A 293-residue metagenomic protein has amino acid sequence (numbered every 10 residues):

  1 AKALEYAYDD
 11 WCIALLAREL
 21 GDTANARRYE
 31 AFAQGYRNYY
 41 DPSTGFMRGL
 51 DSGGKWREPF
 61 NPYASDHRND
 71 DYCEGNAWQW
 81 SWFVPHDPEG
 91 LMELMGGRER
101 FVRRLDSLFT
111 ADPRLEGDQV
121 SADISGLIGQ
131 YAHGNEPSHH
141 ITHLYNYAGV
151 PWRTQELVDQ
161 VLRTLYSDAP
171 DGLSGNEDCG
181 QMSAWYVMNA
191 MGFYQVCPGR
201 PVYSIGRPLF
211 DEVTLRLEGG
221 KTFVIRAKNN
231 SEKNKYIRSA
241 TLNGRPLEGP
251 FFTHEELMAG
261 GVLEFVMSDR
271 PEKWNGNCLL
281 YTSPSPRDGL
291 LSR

Functional and structural regions predicted by a protein language model:
A1-Q34, N38-V224, E255, V262: Active-site core of glycosidic bond-cleaving carbohydrate-active enzymes
L209-L257: C-terminal structured "cap/appendage" subdomains that terminate the fold
P250-F252, G260, E272-W274: Extended acidic/polar, glycine-enriched regions that form or flank non-catalytic beta-rich accessory modules
L263-R270: Conserved "repeat-terminator" motif of extracellular CCP/Sushi domains
Y281-P286: Conserved small/polar residues in nucleotide/adenosyl-binding loops
S292-R293: Hydrophobic alpha-helical segments, chiefly the membrane-spanning helices and signal/signal-anchor peptides
